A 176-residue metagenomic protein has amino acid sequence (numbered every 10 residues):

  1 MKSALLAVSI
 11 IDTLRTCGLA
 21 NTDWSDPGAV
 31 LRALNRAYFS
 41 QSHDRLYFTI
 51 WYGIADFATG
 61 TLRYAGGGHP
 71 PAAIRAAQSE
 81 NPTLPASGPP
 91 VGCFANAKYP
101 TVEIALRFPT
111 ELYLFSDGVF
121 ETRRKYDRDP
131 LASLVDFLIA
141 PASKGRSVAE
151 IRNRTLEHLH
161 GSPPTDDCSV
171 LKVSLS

Functional and structural regions predicted by a protein language model:
K2-S176: Conserved subregion of the PPM/PP2C metallophosphatase catalytic domain
